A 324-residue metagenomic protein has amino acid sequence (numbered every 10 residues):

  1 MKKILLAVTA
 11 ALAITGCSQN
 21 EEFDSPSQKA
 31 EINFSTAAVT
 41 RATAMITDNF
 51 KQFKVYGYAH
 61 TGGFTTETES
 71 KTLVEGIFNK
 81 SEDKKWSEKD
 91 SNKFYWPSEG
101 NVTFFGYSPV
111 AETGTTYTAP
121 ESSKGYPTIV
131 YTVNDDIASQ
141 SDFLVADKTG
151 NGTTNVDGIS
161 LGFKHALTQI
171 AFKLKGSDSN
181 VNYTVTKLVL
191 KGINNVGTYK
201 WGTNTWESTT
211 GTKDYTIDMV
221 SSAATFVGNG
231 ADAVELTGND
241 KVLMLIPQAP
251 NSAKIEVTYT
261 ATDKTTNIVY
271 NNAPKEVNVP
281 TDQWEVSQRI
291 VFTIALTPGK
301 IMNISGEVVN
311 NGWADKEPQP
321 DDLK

Functional and structural regions predicted by a protein language model:
K2-K324: Sec-type signal peptide cleavage vicinity
